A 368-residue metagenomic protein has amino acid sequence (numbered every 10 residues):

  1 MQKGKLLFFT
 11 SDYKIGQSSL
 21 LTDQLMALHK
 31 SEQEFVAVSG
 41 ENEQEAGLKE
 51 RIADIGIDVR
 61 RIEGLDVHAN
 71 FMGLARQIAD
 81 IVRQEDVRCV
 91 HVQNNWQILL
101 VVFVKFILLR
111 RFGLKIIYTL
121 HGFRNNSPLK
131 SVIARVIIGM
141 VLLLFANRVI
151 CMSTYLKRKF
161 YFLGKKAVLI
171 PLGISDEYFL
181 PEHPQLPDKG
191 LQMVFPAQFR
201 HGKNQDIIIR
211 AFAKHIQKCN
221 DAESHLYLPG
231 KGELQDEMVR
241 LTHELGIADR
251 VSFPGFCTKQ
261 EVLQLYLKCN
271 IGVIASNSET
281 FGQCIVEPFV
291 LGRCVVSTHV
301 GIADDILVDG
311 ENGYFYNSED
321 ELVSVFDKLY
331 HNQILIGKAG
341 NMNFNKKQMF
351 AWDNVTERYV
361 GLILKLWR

Functional and structural regions predicted by a protein language model:
L7-F9, L186-K203, I209-F212: Conserved donor-binding/catalytic core segment of Leloir-type glycosyltransferases
F8-D23, A27-N70, K159: N-terminal strand-loop element at the rim of the active site of nucleotide-sugar-dependent glycosyltransferases
V92-I98, L120: Short His-centered aromatic/hydrophobic patch
Y155, G173: Carbohydrate-associated surface elements
F256-C257, Q264-C269: Short alpha-helical donor nucleotide-sugar binding micro-motif in glycosyltransferases
N277: Aromatic "clamp/platform" in nucleotide-sugar-dependent glycosyltransferases that forms part of the donor/acceptor
C294-S297: Short hydrophobic beta-strand element within catalytic cores of glycosyltransferases and related nucleotide-activated
D309-G310, Y314-D320, K328-Q333: Conserved acidic donor-binding segment of nucleotide-sugar-dependent glycosyltransferases
